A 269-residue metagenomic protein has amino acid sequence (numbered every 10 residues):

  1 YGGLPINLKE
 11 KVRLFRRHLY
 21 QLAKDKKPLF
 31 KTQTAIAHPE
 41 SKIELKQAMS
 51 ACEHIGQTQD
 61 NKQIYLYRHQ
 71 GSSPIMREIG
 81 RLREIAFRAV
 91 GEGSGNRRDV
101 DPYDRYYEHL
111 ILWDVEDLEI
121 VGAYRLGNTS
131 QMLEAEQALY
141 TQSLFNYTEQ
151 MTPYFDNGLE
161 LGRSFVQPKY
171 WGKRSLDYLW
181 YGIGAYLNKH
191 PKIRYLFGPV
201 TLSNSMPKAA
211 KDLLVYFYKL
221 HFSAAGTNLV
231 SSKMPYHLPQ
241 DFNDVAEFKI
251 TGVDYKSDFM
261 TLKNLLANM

Functional and structural regions predicted by a protein language model:
Y1-A37, D244-G252, L266: Non-catalytic C-terminal accessory region of glycerolipid acyltransferases and related lyso-lipid remodeling enzymes
G2, I120, N204-K208: Short catalytic/ligand-binding loop motif for oxyanion handling, primarily in non-cytosolic enzymes, centered on
L22, A86-A89, Y186-H190: Short alpha-helical functional segments enriched in proximate histidine and acidic residues
Q33-Q70: Conserved N-terminal entry element of GNAT/NAT acetyltransferase domains
G56-H109: Short amphipathic alpha-helix that is part of the acyltransferase structural core
I79, H109, E119, I193-F197: Beta-sheet entry/capping signal
S94, S130-M269: Acyl-donor binding region in acyl/amide transferases
I111, E119-G127: Conserved beta-strand in the GNAT
